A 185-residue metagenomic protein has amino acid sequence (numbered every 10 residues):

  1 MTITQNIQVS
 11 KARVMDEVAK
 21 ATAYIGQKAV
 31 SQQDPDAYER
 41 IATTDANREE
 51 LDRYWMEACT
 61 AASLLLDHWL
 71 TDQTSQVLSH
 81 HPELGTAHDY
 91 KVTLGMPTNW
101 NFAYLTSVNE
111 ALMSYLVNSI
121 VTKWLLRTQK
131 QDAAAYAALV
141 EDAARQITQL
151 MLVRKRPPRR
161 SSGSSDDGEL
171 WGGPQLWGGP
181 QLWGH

Functional and structural regions predicted by a protein language model:
M1-L105, L139-E141, R145-H185: Conserved short "hinge" loops at termini or chain/domain junctions
T60, A111-R127: Short, hydrophobic/amphipathic alpha-helical patches that form generic packing surfaces within helical domains
Q129-L139: Short conserved catalytic/interaction loops centered on acidic-Pro-aromatic/His motifs
